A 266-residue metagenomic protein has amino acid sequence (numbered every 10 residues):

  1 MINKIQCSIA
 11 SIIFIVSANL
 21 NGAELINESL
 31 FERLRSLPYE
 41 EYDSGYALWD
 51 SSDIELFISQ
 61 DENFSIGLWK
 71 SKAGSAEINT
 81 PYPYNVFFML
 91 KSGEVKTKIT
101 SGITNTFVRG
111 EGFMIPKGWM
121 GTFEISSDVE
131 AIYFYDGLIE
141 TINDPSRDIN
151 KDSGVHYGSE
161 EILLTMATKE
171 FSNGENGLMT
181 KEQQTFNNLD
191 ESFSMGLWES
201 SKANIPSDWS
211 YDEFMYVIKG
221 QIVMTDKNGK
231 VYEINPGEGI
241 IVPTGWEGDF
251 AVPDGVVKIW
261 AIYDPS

Functional and structural regions predicted by a protein language model:
M1-I9: Bacterial N-terminal signal peptides that target proteins for export
S8-A10, L20-N21: Cleavable N-terminal signal peptides
I15-A18: N-terminal signal peptide c-region/cleavage motif recognized by signal peptidases
L20-S65, I78, T141-S192, L197: A short, N-terminal "cap"/entry segment at the start of jelly-roll beta-barrel domains of the cupin/DSBH fold
S65-Y82, E191-W209: Conserved short histidine dyad/triad with adjacent acidic residue
P81-T97, W209-M224: Short, conserved beta-strand element in jelly-roll/cupin
S101-K117, N228-T244: Short acidic-glycine-tyrosine-enriched beta hairpin
K117-T141, T244-S266: Ligand-binding loop in jelly-roll beta-barrel domains
